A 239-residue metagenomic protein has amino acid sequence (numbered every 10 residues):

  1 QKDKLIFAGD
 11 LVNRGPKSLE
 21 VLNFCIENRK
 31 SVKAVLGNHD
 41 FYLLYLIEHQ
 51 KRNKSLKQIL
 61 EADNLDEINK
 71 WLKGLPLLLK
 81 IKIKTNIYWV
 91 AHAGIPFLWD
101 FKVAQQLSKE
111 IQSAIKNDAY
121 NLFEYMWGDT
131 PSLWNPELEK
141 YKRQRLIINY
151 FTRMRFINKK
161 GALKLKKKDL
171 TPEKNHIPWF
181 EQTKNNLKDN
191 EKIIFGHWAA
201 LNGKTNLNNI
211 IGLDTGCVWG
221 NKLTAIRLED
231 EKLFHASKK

Functional and structural regions predicted by a protein language model:
Q1-R14, E27-S31: Active-site metal-binding motif and surrounding structural segment of the metallo-beta-lactamase
K2, R29-S31, I87, N190 (+1 more regions): A generic structural signal for alpha->beta connector loops
K4-G9, E48-L60, L163-L170: Short, basic, glycine/proline-bearing loop/turn elements
L5-F7, A34-V35, W89, I194 (+1 more regions): Residue-level marker for buried hydrophobic side chains located in beta-strands that build the well-ordered beta-sheet
D10, H92, T152-F156: Divalent metal-dependent hydrolysis catalytic cores, especially in the metallo-beta-lactamase
N13-G15, H39-Y45, L98, H197-K204 (+1 more regions): Active-site environment of divalent metal-dependent phosphoester hydrolases
L19-L22, I26-K142: Active-site neighborhood of divalent metal-dependent phosphoester bond hydrolases
Q105-K239: Acidic, His/Gly-rich catalytic cores of divalent-metal-dependent hydrolytic chemistry
